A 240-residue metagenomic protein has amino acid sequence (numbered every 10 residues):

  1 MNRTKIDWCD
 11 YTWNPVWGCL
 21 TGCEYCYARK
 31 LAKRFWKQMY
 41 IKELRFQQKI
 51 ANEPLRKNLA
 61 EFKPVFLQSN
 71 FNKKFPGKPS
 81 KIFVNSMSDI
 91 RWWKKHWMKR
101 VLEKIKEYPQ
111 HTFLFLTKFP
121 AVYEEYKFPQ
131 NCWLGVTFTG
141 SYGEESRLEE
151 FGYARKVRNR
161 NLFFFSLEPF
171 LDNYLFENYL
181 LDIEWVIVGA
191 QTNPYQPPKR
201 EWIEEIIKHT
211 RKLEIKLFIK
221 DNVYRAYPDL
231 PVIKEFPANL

Functional and structural regions predicted by a protein language model:
M1-K81: N-terminal [4Fe-4S]-dependent radical SAM core
C26-A28, I41, P109, L180 (+2 more regions): Compositionally biased, intrinsically disordered low-complexity regions enriched in proline and serine
N58-R225: Conserved AdoMet/S-adenosylmethionine-binding subsite of the radical SAM
V223-L240: C-terminal accessory extensions appended to soluble enzyme cores
